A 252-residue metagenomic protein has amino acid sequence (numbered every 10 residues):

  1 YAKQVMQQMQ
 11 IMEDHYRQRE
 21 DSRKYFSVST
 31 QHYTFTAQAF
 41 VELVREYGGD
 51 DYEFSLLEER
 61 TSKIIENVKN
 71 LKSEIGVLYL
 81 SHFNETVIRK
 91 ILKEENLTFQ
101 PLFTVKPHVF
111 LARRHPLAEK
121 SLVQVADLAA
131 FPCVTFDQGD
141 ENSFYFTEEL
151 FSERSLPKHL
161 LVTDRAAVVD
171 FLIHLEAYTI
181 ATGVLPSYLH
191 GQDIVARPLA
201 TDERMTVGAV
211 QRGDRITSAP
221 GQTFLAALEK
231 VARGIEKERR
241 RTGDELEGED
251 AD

Functional and structural regions predicted by a protein language model:
Y1, A39, R215-K230: Short amphipathic alpha-helical coupling segments at ligand-binding clamshell hinges and other catalytic/signaling
Y1-E20: Alpha-helical "hinge/linker" immediately C-terminal to small N-terminal DNA-binding modules
E20, I91-C133: Flexible hinge/capping segments at coil-to-helix
S22-V87: Central regulatory/effector-binding core of bacterial HTH transcription factors
A37-A39, E85, L117, S121-V125 (+4 more regions): Secondary-structure junction motif
R60-T61, V77-E85, A112-R113, D164 (+1 more regions): Beta->alpha turn/N-cap motifs
K69-E74, Q138-V195: Hydrophobic hinge/microswitch elements
K93-Q100, V105, A166-I216: Beta-alpha-beta core module
